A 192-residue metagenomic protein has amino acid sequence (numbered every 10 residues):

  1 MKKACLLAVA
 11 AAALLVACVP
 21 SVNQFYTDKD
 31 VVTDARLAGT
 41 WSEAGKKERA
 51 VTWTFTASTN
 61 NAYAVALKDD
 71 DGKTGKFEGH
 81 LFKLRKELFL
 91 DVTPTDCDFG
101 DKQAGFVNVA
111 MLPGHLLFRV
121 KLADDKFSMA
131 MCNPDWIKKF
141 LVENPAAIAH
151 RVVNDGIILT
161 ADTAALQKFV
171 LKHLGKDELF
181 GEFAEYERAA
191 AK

Functional and structural regions predicted by a protein language model:
M1-A4: Positively charged n-region of N-terminal signal peptides that target proteins for export
L14-A17: C-terminal motif of bacterial Sec signal peptides marking the signal peptidase cleavage site
V19-A35, A44-K192: Calycin-type beta-barrel ligand-binding domains and close structural analogs
